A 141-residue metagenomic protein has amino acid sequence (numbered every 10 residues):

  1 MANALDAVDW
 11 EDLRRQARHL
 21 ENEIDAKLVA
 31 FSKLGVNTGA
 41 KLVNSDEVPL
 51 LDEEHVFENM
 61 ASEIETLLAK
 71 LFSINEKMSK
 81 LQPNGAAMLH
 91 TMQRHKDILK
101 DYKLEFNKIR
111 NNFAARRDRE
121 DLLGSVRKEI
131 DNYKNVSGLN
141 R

Functional and structural regions predicted by a protein language model:
A2-Q16, E23-R141: Regulatory linker/N-terminal fringe of the SNARE motif in t-SNAREs
